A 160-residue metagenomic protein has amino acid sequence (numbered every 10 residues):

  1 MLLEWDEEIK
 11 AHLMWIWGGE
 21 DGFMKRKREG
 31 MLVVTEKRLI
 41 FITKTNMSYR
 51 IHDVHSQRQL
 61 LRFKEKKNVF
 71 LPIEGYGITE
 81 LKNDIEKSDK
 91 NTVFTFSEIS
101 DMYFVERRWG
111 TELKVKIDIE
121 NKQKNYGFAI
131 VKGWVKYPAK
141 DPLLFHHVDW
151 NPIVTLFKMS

Functional and structural regions predicted by a protein language model:
M1-K27: The phosphoinositide-binding surface of pleckstrin homology
L3, K27-E29, I42-S160: Acidic, Ser/Thr- and proline-rich intrinsically disordered linker/docking segments of eukaryotic scaffolds
G30-V34: Broad, structure-driven detector of short, well-ordered beta-strand segments within folded domains
K37-R38: Structural motif
